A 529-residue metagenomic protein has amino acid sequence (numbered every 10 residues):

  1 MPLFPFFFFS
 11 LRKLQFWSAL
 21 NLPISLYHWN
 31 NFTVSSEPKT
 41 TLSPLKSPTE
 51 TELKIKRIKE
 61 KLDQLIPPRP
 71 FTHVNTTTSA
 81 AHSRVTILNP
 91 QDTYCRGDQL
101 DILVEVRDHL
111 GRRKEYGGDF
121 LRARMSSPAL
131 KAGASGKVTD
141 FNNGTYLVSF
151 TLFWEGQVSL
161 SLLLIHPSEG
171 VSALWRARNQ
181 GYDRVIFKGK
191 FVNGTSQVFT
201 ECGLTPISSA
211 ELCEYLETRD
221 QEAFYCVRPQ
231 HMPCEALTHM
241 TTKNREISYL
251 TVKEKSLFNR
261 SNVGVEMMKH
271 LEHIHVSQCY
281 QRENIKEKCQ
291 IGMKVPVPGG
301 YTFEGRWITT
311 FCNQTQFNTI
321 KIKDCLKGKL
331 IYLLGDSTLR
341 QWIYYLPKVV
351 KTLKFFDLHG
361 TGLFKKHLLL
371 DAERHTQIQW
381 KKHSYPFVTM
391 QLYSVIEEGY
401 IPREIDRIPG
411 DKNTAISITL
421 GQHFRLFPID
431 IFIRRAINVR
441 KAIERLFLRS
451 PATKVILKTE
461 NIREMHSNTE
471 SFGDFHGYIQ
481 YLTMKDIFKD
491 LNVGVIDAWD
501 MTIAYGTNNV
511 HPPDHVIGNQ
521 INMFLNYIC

Functional and structural regions predicted by a protein language model:
P2-L3, S10-N143, L147, T151-C529: A compositional signature for long Ser/Thr(±Pro)-rich, low-complexity
